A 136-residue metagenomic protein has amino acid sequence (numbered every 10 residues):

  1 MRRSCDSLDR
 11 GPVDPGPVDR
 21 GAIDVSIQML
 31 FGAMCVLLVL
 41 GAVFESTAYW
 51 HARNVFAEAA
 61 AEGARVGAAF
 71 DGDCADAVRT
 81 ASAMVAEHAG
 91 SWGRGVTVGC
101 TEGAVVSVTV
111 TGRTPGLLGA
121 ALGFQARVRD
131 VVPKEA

Functional and structural regions predicted by a protein language model:
M1-T80: Alpha-helical assembly-interface signal, strongest on the long, hydrophobic N-terminal helix that forms
R2-R10, G72-A136: Short, conserved structural patches
